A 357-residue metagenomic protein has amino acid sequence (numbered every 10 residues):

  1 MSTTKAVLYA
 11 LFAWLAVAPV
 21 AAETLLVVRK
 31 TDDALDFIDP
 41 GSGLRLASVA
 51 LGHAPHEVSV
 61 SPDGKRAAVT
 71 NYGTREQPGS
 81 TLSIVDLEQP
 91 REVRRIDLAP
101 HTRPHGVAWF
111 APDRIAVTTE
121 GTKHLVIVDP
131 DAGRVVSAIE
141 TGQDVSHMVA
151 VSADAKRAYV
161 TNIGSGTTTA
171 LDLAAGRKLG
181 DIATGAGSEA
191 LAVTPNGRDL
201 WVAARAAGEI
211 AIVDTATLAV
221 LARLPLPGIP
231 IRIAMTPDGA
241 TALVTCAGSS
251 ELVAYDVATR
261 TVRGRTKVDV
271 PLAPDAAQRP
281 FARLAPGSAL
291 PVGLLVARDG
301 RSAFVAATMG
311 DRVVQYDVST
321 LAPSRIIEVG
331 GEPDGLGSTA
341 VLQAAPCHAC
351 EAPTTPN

Functional and structural regions predicted by a protein language model:
M1-Y9: Bacterial N-terminal signal peptides that target proteins for export
L11, L15-N357: Predominantly soluble domains enriched in secretory-pathway, periplasmic, or organellar proteins
